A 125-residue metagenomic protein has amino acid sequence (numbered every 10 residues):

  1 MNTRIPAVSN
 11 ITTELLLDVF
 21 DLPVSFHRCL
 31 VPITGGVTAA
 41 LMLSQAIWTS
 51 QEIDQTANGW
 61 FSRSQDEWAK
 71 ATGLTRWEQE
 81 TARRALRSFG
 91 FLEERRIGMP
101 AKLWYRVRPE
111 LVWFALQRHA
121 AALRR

Functional and structural regions predicted by a protein language model:
M1-E67, R84, P100, L116-H119: Short recognition helix of helix-turn-helix/winged-helix DNA-binding domains
E52, R76-R125: Winged-helix/helix-turn-helix nucleic-acid-interaction surface
S64-R76: Short helix-coil junctions and helix-kink-helix linkers
